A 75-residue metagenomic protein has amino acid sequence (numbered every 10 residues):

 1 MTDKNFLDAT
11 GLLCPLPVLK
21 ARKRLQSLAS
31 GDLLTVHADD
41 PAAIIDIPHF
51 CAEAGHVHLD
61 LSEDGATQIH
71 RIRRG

Functional and structural regions predicted by a protein language model:
D3-F6: Extreme N-terminal starter segment of soluble prokaryotic enzymes
A9-L59: Amphipathic, hydrophobic secondary-structure cores in small proteins
A66: Positions that flank functional sites
I69-G75: Core SAM-dependent methyltransferase catalytic element
